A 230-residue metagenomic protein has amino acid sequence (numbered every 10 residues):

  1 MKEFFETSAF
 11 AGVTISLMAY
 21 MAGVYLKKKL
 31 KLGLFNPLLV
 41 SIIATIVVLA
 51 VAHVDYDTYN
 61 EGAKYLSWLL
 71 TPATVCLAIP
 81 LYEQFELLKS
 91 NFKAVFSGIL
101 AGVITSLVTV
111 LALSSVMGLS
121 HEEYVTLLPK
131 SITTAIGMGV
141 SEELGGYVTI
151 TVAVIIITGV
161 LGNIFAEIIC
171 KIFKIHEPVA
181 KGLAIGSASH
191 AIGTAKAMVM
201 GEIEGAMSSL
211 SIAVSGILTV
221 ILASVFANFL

Functional and structural regions predicted by a protein language model:
K2-S16, Y20-Y82, L87-G98, G102: Helical membrane-embedded segments and adjacent short helical loop/helix-boundary regions of multi-pass membrane
T7-S8, N60, K93-V95, H121-E122 (+2 more regions): Short alpha-helical transmembrane interface motifs in multi-pass membrane proteins
A11-I15, F85-V110, V152-L161, S211-G216: Entry/N-cap segments of selected transmembrane alpha helices and their immediately preceding amphipathic helices
L39-V51, T71-C76, S97-T109, L128-M138 (+2 more regions): Small-residue-rich segments of transmembrane alpha-helices in multi-pass membrane proteins, especially helix faces
P80-F92, S115-V116, G139-I157, N228-F229: Helix-loop-helix hairpins and the membrane-proximal interhelical loops of multi-pass alpha-helical transport proteins
S97-A135, T158-F173: Transmembrane alpha-helices that form the ion-translocation and gating core of multi-pass ion transport proteins
E123-I150, I156-I157, I172, H176-V214: Alpha-helical membrane segments and immediately flanking helix-loop junctions that form or couple to the substrate/ion
I221-L230: Juxtamembrane boundary at the C-terminal end of a transmembrane helix
